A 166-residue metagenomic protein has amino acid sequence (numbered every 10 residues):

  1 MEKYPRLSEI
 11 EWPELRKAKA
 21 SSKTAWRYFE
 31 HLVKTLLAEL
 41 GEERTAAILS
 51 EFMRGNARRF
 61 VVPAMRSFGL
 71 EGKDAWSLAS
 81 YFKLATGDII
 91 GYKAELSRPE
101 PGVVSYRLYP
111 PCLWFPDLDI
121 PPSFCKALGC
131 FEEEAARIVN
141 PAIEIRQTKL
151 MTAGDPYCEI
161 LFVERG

Functional and structural regions predicted by a protein language model:
M1-G102, C112-A127, R137-Y157, V163-G166: N-terminal accessory segment detector
